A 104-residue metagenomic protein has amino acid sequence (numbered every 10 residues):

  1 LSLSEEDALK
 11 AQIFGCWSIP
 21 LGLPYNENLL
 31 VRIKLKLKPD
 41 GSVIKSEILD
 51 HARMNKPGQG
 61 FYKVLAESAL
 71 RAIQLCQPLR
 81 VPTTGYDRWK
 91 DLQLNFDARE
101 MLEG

Functional and structural regions predicted by a protein language model:
L1, M54-P57: Short amphipathic alpha-helical segments at helix-loop
L1-S18, G22-L23: Intrinsic-disorder/low-complexity signature in envelope-associated proteins
L3-D7, G60-E67: Soluble non-cytosolic domains of exported or imported proteins
A11-S18, K34-N55, L70-G104: Conserved "boundary/linchpin" sites in short secondary-structure elements
G22, P57-G58: A generic structural signal for short coil/turn motifs at secondary-structure boundaries
P24-N28: Short loop/turn motifs at secondary-structure junctions and domain boundaries
